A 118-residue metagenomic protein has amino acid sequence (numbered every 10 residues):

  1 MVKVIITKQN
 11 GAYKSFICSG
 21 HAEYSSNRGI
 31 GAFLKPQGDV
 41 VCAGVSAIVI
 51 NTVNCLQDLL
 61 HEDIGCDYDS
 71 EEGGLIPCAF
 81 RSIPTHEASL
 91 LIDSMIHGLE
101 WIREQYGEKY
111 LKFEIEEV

Functional and structural regions predicted by a protein language model:
M1-G38, I50, N54-V118: N-terminal intrinsically disordered, cationic/polar leader segments that include organellar targeting peptides
Q37, V41, V45: Short, conserved glycine- and acidic-residue-centered signature motifs in active-site or ligand-binding loops
